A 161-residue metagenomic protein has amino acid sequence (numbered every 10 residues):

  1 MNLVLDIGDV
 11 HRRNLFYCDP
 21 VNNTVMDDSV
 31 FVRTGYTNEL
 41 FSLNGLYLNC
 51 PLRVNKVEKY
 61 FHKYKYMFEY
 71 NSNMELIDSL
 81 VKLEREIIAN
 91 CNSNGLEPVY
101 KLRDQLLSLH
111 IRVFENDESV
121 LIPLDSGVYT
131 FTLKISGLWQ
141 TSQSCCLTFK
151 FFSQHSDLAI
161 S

Functional and structural regions predicted by a protein language model:
M1-N94, T148, Q154: OB-fold ssDNA-binding interfaces and closely related basic DNA-contact patches used across DNA replication/repair
Y60-L124, V128-I135, T141, C145 (+1 more regions): Fold-level signal for large, globular catalytic cores of enzyme and receptor domains
S153-S161: Short peripheral tails and domain-boundary helices/loops at the edges of structured domains
